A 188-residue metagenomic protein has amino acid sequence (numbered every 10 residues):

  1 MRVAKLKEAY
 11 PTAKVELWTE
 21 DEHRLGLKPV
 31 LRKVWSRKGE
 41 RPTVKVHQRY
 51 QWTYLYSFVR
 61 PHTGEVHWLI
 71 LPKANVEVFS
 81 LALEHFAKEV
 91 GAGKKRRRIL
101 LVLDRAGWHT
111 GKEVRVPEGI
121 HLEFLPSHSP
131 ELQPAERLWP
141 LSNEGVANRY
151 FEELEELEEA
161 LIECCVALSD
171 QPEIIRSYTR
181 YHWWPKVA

Functional and structural regions predicted by a protein language model:
M1-A188: Short functional hotspots at interaction and active-site rims
